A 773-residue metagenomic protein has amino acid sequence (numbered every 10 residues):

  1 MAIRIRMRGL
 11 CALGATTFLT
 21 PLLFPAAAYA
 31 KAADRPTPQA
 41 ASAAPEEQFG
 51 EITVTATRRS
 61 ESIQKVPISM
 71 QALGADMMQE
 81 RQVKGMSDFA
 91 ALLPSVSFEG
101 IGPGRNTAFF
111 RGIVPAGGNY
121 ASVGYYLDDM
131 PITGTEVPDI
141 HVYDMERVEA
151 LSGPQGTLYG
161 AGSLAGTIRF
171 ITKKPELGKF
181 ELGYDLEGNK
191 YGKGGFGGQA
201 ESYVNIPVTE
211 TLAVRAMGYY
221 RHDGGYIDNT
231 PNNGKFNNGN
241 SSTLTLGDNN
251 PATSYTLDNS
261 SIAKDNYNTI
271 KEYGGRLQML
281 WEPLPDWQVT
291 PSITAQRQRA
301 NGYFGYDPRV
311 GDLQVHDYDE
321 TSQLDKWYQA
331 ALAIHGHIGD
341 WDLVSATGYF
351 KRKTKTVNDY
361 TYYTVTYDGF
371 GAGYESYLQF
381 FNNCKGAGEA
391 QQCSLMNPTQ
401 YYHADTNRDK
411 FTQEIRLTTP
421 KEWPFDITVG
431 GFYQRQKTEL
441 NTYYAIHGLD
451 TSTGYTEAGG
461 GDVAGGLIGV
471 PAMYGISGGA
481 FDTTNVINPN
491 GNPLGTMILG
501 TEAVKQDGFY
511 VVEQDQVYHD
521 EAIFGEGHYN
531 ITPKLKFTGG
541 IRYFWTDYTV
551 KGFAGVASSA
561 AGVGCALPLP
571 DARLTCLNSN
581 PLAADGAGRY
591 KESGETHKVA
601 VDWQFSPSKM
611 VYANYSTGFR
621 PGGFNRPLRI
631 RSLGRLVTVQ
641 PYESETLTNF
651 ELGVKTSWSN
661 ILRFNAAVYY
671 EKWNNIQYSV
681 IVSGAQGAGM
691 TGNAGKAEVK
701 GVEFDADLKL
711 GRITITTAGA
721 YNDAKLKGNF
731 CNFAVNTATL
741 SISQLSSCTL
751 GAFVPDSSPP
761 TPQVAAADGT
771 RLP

Functional and structural regions predicted by a protein language model:
M1-R81, S87-A91, P285, A330: N-terminal Sec signal peptide and the immediately downstream disordered periplasmic leader that contains the TonB box
D34, P533-F537, R663-W673, G692-P773: Gram-negative outer-membrane beta-barrel transporters
T55, S87, A91-M130: Extracytoplasmic beta-strand/coil segments of soluble accessory domains associated with Gram-negative outer-membrane
M86-F89, T107-R111, Y126, S163-L186 (+1 more regions): N-terminal periplasmic accessory domains that precede and gate Gram-negative outer-membrane beta-barrel machines
D128-P154, S202: Short acidic/polar hinge/loop motifs at secondary-structure boundaries that mediate gating or recognition
G192-A300, K326-Q329, R408-D409, Q413 (+6 more regions): Transmembrane beta-barrel wall of Gram-negative outer-membrane proteins
I227-D265, N301-Y318, D359-H403, Y443-V511 (+4 more regions): Solvent-exposed loop segments that connect transmembrane elements
L280-L284, T418-P420, G430-Q434, Q514-E671: Structural signature of Gram-negative outer-membrane beta-barrels, strongest in the C-terminal barrel of TonB-dependent
